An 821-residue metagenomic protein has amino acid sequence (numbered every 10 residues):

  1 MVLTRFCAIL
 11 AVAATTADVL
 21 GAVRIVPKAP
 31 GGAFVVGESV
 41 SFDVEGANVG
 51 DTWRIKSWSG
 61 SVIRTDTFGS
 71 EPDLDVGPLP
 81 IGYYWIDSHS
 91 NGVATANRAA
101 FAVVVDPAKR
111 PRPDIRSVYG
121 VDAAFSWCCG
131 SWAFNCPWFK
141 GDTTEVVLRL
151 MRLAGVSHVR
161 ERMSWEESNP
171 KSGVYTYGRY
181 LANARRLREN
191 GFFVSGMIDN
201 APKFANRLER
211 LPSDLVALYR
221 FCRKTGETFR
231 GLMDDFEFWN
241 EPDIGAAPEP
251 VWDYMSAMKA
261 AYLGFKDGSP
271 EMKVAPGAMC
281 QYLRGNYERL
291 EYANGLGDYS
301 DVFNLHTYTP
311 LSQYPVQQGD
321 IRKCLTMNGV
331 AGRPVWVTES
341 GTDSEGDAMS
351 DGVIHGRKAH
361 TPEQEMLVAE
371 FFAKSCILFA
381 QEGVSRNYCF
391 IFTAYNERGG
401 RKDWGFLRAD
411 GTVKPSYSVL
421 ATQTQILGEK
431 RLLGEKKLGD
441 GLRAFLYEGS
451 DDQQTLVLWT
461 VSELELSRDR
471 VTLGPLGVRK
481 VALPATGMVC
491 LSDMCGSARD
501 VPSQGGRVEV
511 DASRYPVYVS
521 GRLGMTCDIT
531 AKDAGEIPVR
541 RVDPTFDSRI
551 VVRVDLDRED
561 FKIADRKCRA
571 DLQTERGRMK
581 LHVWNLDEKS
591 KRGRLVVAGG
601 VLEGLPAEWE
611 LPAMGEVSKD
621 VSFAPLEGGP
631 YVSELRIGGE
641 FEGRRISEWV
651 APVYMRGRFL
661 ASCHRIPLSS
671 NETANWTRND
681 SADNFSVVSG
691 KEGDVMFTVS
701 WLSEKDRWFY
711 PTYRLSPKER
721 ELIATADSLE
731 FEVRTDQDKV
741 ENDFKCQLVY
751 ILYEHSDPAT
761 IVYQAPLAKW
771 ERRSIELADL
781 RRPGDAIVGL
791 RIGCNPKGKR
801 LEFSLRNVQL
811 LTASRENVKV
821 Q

Functional and structural regions predicted by a protein language model:
W58, K437-G487, K591: Carbohydrate-binding surface patches
S117-V121, F236, T530-T545, V653-N684 (+1 more regions): Extracellular carbohydrate-recognition regions
M151-D298: Substrate-binding cleft and catalytic face of glycoside hydrolase catalytic domains, especially the flexible beta-alpha
V251-S375, E382: Noncatalytic carbohydrate-binding groove/subsite architecture in carbohydrate-active enzymes
T342-A421, E435-L442, S450: Aromatic/acidic polysaccharide-binding cleft in carbohydrate-active enzymes
P502-R553: C-terminal beta-strand-rich structural cap/linker in extracellular carbohydrate-active enzymes
S686-Y710: Short carbohydrate-recognition loop motifs
W701-A786, K799-S804, Q809-R815: Extracellular ligand-binding interfaces
